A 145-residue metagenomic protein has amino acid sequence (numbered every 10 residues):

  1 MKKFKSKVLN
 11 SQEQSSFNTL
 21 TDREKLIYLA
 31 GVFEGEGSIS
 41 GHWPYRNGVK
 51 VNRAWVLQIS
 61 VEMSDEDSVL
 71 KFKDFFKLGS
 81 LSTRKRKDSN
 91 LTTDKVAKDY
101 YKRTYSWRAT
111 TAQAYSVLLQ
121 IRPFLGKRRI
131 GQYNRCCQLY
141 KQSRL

Functional and structural regions predicted by a protein language model:
M1-L145: Internal intein/HINT superfamily modules and their associated LAGLIDADG
